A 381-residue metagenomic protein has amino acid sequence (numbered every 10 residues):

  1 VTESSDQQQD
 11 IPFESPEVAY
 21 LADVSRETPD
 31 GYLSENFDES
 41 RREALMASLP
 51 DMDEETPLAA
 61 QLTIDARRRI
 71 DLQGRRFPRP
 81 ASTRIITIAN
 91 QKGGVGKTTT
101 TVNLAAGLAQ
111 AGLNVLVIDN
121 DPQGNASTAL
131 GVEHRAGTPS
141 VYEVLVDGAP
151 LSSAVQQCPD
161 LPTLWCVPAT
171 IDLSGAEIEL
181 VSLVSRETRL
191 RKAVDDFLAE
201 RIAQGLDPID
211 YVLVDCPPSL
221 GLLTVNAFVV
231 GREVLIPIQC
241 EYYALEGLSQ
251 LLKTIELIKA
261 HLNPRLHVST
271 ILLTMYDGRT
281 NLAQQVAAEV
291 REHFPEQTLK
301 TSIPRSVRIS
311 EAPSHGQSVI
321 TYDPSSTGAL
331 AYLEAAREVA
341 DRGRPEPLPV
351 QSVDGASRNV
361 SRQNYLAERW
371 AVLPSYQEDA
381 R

Functional and structural regions predicted by a protein language model:
T2-R381: P-loop NTP-binding core
